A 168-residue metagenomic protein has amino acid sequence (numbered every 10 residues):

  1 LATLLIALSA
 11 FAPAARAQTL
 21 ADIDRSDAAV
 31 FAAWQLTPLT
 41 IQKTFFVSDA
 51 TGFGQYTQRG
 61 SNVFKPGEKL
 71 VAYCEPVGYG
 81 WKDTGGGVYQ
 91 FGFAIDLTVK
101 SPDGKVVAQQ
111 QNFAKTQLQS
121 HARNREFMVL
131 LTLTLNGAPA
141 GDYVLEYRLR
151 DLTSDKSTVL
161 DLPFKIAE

Functional and structural regions predicted by a protein language model:
A2-A10: Bacterial N-terminal signal peptides
P13-A17: Sec/Tat signal peptide C-region and signal peptidase I cleavage site
Q18-E168: Intrinsically disordered, low-complexity terminal regions enriched in Ser/Thr/Pro/Gly and charged residues
